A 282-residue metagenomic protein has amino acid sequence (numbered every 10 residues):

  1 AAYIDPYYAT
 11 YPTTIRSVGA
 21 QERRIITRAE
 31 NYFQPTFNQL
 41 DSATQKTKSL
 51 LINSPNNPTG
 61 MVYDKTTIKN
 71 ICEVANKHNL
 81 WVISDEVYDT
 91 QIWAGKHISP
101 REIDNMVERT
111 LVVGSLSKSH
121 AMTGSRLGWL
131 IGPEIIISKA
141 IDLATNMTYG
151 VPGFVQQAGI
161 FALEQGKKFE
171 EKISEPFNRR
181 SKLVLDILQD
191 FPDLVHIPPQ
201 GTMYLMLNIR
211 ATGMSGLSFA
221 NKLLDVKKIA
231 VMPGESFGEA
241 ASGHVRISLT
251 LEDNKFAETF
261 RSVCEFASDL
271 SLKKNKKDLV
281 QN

Functional and structural regions predicted by a protein language model:
A2-N282: PLP-dependent class I/II
